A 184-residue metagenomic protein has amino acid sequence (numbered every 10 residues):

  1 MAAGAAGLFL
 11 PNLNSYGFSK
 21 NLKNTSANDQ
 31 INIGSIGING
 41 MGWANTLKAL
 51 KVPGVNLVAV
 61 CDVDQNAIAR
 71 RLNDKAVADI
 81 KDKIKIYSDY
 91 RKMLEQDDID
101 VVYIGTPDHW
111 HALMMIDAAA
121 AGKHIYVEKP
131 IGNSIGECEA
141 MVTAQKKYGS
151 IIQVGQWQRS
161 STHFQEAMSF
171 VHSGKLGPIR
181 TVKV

Functional and structural regions predicted by a protein language model:
M1-H124, E139-I151: N-terminal glycine-/serine-/threonine-rich beta1-alpha1-beta2 phosphate-ribose binding loop of Rossmann-like
H124-Y126, I131-V184: A contiguous active-site-proximal alpha/beta segment in oxidoreductase catalytic domains
